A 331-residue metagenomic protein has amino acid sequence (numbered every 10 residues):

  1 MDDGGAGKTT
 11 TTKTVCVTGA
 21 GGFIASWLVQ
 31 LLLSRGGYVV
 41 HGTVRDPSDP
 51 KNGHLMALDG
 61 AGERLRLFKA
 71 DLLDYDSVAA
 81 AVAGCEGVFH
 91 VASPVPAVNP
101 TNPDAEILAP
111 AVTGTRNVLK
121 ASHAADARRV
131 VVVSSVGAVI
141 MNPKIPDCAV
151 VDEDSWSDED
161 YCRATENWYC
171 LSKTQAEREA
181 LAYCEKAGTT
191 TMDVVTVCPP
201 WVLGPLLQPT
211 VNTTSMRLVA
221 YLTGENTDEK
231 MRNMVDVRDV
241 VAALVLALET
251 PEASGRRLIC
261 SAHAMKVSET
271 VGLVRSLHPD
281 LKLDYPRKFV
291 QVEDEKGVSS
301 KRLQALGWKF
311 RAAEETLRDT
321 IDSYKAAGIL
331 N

Functional and structural regions predicted by a protein language model:
D2-G4, R35, A313-N331: Amphipathic terminal alpha-helices
D3-V40: N-terminal Rossmann NAD(P)H-binding glycine-rich loop of SDR-like oxidoreductase domains
G4, L218-L258: Alpha-helical substrate-binding/gating segment
S26, D46-T113, H123-A125: NAD(P)H-binding glycine-rich loop region in Rossmannoid oxidoreductase-like domains and their noncatalytic homologs
H90, P94, N99-Y169, G188: Conserved Rossmann-fold NAD(P)-dependent oxidoreductase catalytic core, especially the SDR/UDP-sugar
Y161-V194: Active-site Tyr-X1-5-Lys
K186-M192, G204-L218, A247-R257: Glycine/proline-rich active-site loop of Rossmann-fold NAD(P)-dependent oxidoreductases
V241-V292, T320-Y324, G328-N331: Mid/C-terminal beta-alpha module of Rossmann-like enzyme folds, strongest in SDR-family dehydrogenases/epimerases
